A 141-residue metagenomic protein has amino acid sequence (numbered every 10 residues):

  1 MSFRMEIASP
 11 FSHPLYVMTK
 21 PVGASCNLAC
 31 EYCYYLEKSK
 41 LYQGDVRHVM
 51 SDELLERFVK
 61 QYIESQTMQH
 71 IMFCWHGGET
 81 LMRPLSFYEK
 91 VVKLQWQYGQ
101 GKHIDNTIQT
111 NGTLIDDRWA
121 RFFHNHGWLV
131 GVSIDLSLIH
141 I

Functional and structural regions predicted by a protein language model:
M1-T19, Q66: N-terminal [4Fe-4S]-dependent radical SAM core
F11-E53: Canonical Radical SAM [4Fe-4S] cluster-binding loop centered on the CxxxCxxC motif and its immediate flanking residues
S12-P14, G127, I141: A general secondary-structure signal for short beta-strands and their flanking turns/coil in non-transmembrane regions
P21, G77-G78, T110: Short glycine-centered, acidic/aromatic-flanked micro-motifs in structured strand/loop junctions that mark active-site
C26, H140-I141: Conserved adenylation A10 loop of the ANL superfamily
K38-E53, G78-F87, L114, L138: Conserved non-cysteine loop/helix-boundary elements of the Radical SAM core domain that shape
L54-F58: Well-ordered alpha-helical segments embedded in enzymatic catalytic cores
V59-K60, E64-C74, R83-I139: Radical SAM/AdoMet-radical enzyme domain recognition
